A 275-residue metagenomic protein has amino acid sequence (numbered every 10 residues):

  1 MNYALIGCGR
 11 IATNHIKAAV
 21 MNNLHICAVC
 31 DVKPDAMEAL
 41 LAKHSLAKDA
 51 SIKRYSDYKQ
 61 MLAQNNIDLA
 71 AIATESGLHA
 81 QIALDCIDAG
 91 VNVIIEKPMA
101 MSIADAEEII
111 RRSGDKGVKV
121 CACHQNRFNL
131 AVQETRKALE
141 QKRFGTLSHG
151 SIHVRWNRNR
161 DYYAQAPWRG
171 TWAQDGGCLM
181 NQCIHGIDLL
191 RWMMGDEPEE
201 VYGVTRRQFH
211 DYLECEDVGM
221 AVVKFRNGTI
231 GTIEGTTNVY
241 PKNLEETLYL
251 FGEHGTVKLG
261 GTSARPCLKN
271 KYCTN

Functional and structural regions predicted by a protein language model:
M1-A47: N-terminal Rossmann-like dinucleotide-binding module
H15, A50-R112: Beta-loop-alpha module in the N-terminal Rossmann-like domain of NAD(P)-dependent dehydrogenases, especially those
A28, L69, H149: Short, Asp-centered acidic motifs that coordinate Mg2+ and/or phosphate in catalytic or ligand-binding sites
I72, I95, V120-A122, I233 (+1 more regions): Hydrophobic residues in well-ordered beta-strands that form the structural core
E108-Q125, G145-I152: Rossmann-fold dehydrogenase core element
N126-Y212: Predominantly a Rossmann-like dinucleotide-binding segment in NAD(P)-dependent oxidoreductases
I187-R265: Contiguous beta-strand/loop segments that form the cofactor/metal-binding neighborhood of enzyme cores
